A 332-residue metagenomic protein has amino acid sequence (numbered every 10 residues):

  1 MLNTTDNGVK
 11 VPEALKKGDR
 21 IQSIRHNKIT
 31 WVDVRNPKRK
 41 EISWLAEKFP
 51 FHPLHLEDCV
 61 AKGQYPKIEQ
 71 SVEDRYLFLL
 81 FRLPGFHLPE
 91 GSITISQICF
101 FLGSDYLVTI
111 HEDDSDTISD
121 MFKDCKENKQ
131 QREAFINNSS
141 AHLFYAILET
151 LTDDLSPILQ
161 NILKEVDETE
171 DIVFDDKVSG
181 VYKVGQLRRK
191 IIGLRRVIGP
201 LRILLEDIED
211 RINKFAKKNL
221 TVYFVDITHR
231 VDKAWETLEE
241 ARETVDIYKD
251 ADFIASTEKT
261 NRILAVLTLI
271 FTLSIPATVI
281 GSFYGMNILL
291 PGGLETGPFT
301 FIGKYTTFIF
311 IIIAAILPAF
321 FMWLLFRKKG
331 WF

Functional and structural regions predicted by a protein language model:
M1-K217, D226, R230-T237, I302 (+2 more regions): Peripheral, non-transmembrane regulatory/ligand-interaction domains of membrane transport proteins
E209-T221, V245-S256: Long amphipathic alpha-helical coiled-coil segments
H229-F332: Hydrophobic alpha-helical transmembrane segments and their immediately adjacent juxtamembrane loops
